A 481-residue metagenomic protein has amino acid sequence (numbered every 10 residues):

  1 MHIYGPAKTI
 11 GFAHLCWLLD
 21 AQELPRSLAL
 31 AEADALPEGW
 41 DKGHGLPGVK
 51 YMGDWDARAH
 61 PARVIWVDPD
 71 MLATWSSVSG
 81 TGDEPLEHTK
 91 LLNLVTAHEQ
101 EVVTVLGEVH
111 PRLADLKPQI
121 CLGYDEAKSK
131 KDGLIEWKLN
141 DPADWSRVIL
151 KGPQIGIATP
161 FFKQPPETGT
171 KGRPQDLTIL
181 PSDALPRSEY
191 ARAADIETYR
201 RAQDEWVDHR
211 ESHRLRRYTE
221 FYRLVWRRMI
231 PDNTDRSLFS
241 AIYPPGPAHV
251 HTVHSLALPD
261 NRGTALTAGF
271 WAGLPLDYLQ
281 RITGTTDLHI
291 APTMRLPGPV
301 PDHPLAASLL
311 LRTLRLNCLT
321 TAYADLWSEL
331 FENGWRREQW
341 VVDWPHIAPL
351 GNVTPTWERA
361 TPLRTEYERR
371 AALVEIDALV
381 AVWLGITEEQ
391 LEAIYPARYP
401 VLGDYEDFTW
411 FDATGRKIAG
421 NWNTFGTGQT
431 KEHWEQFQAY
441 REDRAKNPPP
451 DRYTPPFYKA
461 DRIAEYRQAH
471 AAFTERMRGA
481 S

Functional and structural regions predicted by a protein language model:
M1-S481: S-adenosyl-L-methionine
